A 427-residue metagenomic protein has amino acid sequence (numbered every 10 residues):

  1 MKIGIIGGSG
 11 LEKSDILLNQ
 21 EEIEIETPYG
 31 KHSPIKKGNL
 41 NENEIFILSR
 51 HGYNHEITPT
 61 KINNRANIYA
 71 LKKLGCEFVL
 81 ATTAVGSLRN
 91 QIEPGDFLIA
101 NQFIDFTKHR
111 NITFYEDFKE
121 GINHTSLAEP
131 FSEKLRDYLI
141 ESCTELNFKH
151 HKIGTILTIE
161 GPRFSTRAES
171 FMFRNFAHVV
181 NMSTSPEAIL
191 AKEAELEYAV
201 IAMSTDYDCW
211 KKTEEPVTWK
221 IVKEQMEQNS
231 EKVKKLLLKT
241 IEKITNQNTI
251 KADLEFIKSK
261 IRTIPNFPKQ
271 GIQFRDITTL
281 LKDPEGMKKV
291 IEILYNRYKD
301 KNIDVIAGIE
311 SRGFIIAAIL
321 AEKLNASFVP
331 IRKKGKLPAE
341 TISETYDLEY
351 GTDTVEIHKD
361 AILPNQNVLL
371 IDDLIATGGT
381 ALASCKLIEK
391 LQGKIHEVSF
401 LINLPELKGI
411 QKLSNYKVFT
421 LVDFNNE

Functional and structural regions predicted by a protein language model:
M1-L127: Metabolite-binding pocket within alpha/beta catalytic cores that recognizes anionic/polar moieties
P130-N175: Active-site rim beta-loop-alpha module in soluble metabolic enzymes
S185-K220: Zn-dependent metallopeptidase/amidohydrolase metal-coordination segment
C209-T249: His/Asp/Glu-rich mid-to-C-terminal helical/loop segments that flank catalytic regions of hydrolases
A252-I303: Active-site-facing substrate-recognition patch
D253, I257, L382-E427: PRPP-dependent phosphoribosyltransferase catalytic core
I303-E310: Short glycine-rich phosphate-binding loop at a beta-alpha junction
A326-V368: Short, glycine/charge-rich flexible loops or terminal/linker lids adjacent to PRPP-binding catalytic cores
